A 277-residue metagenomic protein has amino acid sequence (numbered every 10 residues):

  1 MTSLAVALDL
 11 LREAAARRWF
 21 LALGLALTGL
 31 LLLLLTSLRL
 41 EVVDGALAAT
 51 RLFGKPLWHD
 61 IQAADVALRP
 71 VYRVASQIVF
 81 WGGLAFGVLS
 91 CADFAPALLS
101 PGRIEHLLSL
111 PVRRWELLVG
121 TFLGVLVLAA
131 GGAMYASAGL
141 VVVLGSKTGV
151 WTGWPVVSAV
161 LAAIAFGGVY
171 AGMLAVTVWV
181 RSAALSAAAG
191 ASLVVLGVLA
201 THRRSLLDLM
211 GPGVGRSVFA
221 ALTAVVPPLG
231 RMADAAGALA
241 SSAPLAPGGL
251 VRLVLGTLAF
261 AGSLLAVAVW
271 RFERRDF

Functional and structural regions predicted by a protein language model:
M1-L27: Aromatic- and glycine-rich beta-strand/loop motifs that create alpha-glucan
E13, P96, L107-S109, M173 (+1 more regions): Helix-capping/transition residues at the boundaries of transmembrane alpha-helices and the short helical linkers
F20-L21, H106, L117, L185-A187: Alpha-helical transmembrane segments and their helix-entry boundary regions
L23-T28, L185-G197: Central hydrophobic cores of alpha-helical transmembrane segments in multi-pass integral membrane proteins
L32-A92, L118-L185, A189, S205 (+1 more regions): Secretory targeting signals
S37-R69, S192-R274: Terminal transmembrane helical anchor/hairpin motif
I78-L99, L255-R275: Transmembrane alpha-helical segments in integral membrane proteins
D93-L126: Helix-loop-helix units of permease transmembrane domains in multi-pass membrane transporters, especially ABC
